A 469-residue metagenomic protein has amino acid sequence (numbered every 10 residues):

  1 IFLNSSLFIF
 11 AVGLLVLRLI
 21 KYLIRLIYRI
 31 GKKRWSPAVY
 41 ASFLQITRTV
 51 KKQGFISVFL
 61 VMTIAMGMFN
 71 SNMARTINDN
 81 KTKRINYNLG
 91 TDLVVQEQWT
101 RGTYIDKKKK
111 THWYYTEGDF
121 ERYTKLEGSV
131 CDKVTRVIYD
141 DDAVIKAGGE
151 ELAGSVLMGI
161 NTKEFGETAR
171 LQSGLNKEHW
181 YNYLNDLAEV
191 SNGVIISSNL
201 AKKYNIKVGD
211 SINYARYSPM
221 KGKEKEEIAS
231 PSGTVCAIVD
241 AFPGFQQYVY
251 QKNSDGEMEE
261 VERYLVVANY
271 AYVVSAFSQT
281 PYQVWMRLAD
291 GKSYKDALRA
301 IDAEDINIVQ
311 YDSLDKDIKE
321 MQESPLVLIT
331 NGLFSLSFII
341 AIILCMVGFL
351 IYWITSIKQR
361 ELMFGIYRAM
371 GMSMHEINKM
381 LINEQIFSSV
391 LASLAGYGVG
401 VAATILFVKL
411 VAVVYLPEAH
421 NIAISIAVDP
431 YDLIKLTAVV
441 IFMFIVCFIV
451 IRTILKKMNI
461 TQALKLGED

Functional and structural regions predicted by a protein language model:
I1-F2, V327-T330, K379, L394-Q462: Short helix-loop junctions at transmembrane helix boundaries
I1-M73, L391-L394, K435-F448: Alpha-helical transmembrane segments, especially those used as permease/efflux helices and single-pass anchors
F2, L19-K21, G54, A65-T91 (+3 more regions): Alpha-helical transmembrane segments
F2-L7, D296-C345, S356-Q359, M380: Peri-transmembrane interface segments
L23, A38-V39, S356-G365, K457: Transmembrane helix boundary and interhelical loop/hinge segments in multi-pass membrane proteins
K83-D92, Q98-S218, I228-A241, N253-E257 (+3 more regions): Short beta-strand boundary microenvironments
C236-D240, Y264-P325: "Rare, low-scoring activations can occur in soluble or secreted enzymes where short amphipathic helices or signal
V347-S389: Interfacial "coupling" helices/loops that link adjacent transmembrane helices in transporter permeases
